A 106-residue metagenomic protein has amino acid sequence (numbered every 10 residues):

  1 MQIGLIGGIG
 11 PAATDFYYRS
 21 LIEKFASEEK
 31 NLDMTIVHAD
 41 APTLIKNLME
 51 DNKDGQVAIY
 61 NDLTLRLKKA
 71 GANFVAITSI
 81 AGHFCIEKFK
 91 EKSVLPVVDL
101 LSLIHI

Functional and structural regions predicted by a protein language model:
M1-A58: N-terminal glycine-rich anion-binding loop in soluble enzyme alpha/beta folds
G8-I9, A39-D40, S79-I80, L100-S102: Fold-independent oxyanion-binding glycine-rich loops and adjacent beta-strand/coil segments at enzyme active sites
I9-D15, G71-F74, S93-V94: Short linear motifs at secondary-structure transitions and domain/linker junctions
E23-S27, L65, K69, V94: Generic secondary-structure signature for well-ordered alpha-helical cores
L32, L95-P96: A structural micro-motif
G55-E91, D99: N-terminal glycine-rich phosphate/adenylate-binding segment common to multiple enzyme folds
I104-I106: Conserved small/polar residues in nucleotide/adenosyl-binding loops
